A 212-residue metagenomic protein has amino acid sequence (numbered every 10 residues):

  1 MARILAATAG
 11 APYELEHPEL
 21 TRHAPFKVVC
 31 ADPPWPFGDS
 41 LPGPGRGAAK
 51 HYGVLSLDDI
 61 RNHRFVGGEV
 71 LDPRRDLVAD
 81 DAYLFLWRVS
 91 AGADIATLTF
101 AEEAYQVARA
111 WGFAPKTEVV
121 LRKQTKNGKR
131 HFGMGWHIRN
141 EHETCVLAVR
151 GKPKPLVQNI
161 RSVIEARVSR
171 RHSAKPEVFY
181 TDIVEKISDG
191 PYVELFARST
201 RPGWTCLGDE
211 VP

Functional and structural regions predicted by a protein language model:
M1-P212: Class I S-adenosyl-L-methionine-dependent methyltransferase catalytic core
